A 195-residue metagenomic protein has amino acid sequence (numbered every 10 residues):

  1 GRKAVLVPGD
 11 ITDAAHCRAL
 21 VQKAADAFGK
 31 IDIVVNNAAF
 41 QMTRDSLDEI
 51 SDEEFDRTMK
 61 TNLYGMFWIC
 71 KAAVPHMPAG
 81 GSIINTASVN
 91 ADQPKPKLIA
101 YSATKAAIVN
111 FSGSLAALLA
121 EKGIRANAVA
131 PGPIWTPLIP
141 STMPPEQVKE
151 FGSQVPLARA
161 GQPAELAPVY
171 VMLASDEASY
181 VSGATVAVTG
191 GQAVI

Functional and structural regions predicted by a protein language model:
P8-L20, D52, A164-E165: The beta1-alpha1 cofactor-binding region of Rossmann-like NAD(H)/NADP(H)-dependent oxidoreductases
Q41-R44, Q93, S153, Y170-V171 (+1 more regions): Short C-terminal tail/terminal secondary-structure segment of NAD(P)H-dependent dehydrogenase/reductase domains
D45-L47, S51-D56, Q147, F151: Substrate-binding pocket helix/loop in short-chain dehydrogenase/reductase
I50, P94-S102, S114: Active-site loop-to-helix junction immediately N-terminal to the catalytic Tyr of the SDR YXXXK motif in Rossmann-fold
C70, T104, S112: Active-site helix of classical SDR
P75, A117-E121, S179: Alpha-helical segment proximal to the catalytic Tyr-Lys
S88: Residue(s) in the substrate-gating loop at a strand-loop-helix junction that position the organic substrate next
